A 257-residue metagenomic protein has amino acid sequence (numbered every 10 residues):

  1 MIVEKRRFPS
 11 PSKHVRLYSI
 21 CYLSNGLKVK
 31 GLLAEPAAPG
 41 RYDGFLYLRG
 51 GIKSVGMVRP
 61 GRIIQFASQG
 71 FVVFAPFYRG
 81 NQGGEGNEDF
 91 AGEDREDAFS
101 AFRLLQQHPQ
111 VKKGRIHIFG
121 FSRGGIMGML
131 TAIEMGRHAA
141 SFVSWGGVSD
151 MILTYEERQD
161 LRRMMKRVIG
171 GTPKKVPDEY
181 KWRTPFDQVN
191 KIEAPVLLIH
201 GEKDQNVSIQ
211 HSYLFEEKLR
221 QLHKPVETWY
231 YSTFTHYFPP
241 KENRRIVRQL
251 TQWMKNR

Functional and structural regions predicted by a protein language model:
I2-A38: N-terminal cap/lid segment of alpha/beta-hydrolase-fold proteins
G40-Y42, Y47-G86: Short substrate-entry loop that stabilizes the transition state in hydrolases
D89-P109: Alpha/beta-hydrolase active-site loop
V111-S122: Alpha/beta-hydrolase fold nucleophile elbow
M129-V176: Hydrolase active-site cap/lid region
I192, L198-H200, D204: Short beta-strand/loop motif that positions the catalytic acidic residue of the alpha/beta-hydrolase fold
Q205-H211: Conserved alpha/beta-hydrolase "acid-adjacent" motif
Y213, E217-R257: C-terminal catalytic histidine-bearing segment of alpha/beta-hydrolase fold enzymes
